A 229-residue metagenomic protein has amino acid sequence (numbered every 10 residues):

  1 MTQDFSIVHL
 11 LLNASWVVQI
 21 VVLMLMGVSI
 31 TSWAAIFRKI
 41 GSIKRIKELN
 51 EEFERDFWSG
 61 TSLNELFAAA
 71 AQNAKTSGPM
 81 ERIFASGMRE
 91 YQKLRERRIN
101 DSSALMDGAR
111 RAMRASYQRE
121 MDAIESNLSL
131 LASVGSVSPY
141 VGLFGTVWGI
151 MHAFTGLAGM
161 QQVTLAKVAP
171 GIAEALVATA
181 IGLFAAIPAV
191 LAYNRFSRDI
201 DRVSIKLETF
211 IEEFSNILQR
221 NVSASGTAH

Functional and structural regions predicted by a protein language model:
M1-R55: Hydrophobic membrane-targeting segments
L12, W16, V22, S126-S136 (+2 more regions): Internal alpha-helical transmembrane segments of multi-pass membrane proteins, especially GPCRs
M26-I46, L143, I150, A185-I200: Alpha-helical transmembrane segments
E48-V141, I150-T164, L191-H229: Predominantly long cytosolic amphipathic alpha-helical stalk/bundle segments
Q161-A175: Hydrophobic alpha-helical transmembrane segments and adjacent short intramembrane/lumenal linkers of inner/organellar
A175-A189: Hydrophobic alpha-helical transmembrane segments of polytopic membrane proteins
